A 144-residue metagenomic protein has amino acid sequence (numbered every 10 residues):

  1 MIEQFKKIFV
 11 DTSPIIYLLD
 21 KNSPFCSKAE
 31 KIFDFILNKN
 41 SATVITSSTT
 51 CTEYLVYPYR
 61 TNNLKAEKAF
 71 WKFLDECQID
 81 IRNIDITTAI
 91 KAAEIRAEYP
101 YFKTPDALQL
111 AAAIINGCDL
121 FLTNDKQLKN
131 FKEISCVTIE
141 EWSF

Functional and structural regions predicted by a protein language model:
M1-K7, L110, I114-F144: Acidic, PIN/NYN-like endoribonuclease modules and their adjacent C-terminal/linker elements
M1-T46, Y59-K72, W142-F144: Short, well-structured N-terminal submotif of metal-dependent ribonuclease cores
V10, I45-T46, N83, T104 (+1 more regions): Short beta-strand scaffold positions
P14-I15, T50-C51, T88, L108-Q109 (+1 more regions): Alpha-helix capping/helix-boundary segments
L19, P58, R96, K132-S135: Short, flexible helix/strand-to-coil boundary loops that buttress conserved ligand/catalytic motifs in alpha/beta
K21, T49, Q78-Y99: Acidic catalytic patch
N40-V44, Q78-D80, G117-L120: Short active-site oxyanion
